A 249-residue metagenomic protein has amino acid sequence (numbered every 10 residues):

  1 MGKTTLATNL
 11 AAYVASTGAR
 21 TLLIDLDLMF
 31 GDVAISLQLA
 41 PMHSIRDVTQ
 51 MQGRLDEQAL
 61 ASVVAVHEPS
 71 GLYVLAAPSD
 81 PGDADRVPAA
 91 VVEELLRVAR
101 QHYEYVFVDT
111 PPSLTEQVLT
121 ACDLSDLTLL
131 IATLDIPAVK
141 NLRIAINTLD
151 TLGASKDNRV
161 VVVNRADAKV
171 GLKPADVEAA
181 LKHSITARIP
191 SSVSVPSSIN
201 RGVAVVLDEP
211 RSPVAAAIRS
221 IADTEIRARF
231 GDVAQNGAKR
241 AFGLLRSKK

Functional and structural regions predicted by a protein language model:
M1-T21: Walker A (P-loop) phosphate-binding motif
L6, A34-Q38, N200-R201: Short acidic, glycine/serine/threonine-rich loops at helix termini
V14-V74: Phosphate-binding loop that captures ATP/GTP phosphates
I45, R201-S220: C-terminal boundary of histidine-terminating zinc-finger modules
R46-R54, D80-V87, D135-P137: Flexible beta-alpha connector loops of hexameric P-loop NTPases
R86, A90-S191, P196-S197: Conserved catalytic-core segment of NTP-binding enzymes
T151, N158-R159, V163, R227-A228 (+1 more regions): Acidic-aromatic/histidine active-site loop/patch
A217-R229: C-terminal alpha-helix
